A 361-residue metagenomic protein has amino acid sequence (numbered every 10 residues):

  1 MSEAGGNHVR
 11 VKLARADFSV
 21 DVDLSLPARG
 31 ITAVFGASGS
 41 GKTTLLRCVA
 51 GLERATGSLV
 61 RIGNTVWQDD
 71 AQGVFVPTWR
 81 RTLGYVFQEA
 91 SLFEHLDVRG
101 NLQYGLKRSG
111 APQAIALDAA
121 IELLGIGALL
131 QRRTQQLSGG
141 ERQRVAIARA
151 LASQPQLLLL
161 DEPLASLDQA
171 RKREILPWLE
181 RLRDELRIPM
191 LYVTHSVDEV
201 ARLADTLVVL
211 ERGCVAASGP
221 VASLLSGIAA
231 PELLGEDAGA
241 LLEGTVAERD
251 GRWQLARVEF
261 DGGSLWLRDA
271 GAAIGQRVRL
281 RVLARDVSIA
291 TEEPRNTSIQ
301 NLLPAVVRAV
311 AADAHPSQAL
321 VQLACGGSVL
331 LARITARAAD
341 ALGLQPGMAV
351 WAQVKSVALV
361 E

Functional and structural regions predicted by a protein language model:
T65-Q68, P112-L129, E180-R181: Conserved ABC ATPase "signature" region
V66-G84, R108: ABC ATPase NBD coupling module
R133-L137, E141: Conserved ABC ATPase signature
A152-Q156: A short, proline-enriched helix->beta-strand linker immediately N-terminal to the Walker B motif in ABC-type P-loop
L158-E162: Catalytic Walker B motif of ABC-type/P-loop ATPase nucleotide-binding domains
E180, D184, T194-G263: Internal alpha/beta loop-helix hairpins
S264-A311, V329, R333-E361: Glycine/charge-rich catalytic "coupling/switch" loops of P-loop NTPases
